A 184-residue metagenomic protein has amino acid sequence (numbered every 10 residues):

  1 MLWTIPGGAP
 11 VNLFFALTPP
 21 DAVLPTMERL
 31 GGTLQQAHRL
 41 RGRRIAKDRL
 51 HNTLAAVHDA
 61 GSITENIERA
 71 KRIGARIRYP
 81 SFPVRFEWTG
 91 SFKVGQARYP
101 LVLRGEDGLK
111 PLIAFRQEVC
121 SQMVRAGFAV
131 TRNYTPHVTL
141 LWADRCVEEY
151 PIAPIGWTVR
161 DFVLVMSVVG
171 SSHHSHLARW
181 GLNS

Functional and structural regions predicted by a protein language model:
L2-S184: Histidine-dependent nucleotide/RNA phosphoesterase domain, centered on the 2H-phosphoesterase fold with its duplicated
